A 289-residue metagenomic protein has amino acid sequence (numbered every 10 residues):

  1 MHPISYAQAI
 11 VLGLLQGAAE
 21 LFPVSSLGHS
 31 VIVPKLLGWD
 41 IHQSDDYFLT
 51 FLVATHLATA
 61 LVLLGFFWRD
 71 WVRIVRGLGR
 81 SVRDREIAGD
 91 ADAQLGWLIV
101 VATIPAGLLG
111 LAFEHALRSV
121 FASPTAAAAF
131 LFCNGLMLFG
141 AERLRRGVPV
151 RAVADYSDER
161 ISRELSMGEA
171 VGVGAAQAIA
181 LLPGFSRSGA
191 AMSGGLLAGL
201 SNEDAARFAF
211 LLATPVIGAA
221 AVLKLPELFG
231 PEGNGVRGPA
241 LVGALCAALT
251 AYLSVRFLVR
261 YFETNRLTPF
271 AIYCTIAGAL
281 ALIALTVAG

Functional and structural regions predicted by a protein language model:
M1-G289: Multi-pass membrane proteins that catalyze or facilitate reactions on polyprenyl-/lipid-phosphate substrates and their
